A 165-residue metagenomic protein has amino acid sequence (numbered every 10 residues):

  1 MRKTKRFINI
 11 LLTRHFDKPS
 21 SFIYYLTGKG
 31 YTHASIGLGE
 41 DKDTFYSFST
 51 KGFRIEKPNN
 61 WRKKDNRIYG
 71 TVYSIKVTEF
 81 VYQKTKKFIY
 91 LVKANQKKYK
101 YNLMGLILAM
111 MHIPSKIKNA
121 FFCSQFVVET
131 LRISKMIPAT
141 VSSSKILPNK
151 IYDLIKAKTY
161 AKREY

Functional and structural regions predicted by a protein language model:
R6-I8: Extreme N-terminal starter segment of soluble prokaryotic enzymes
L11-K76, L106-S115: Glycine-rich catalytic cores of cysteine/serine-nucleophile enzymes that process amide/ester linkages in cell-envelope
K18-F22, F80, K84-F88, K150: Exposed alpha-helical structural elements
I75-Q83, I117-A120: Generic detection of long, well-ordered alpha-helical segments
E79-L106: A structural motif
L103-Y165: Activation targets extended, charge/polar-rich intrinsically disordered C-terminal tails
